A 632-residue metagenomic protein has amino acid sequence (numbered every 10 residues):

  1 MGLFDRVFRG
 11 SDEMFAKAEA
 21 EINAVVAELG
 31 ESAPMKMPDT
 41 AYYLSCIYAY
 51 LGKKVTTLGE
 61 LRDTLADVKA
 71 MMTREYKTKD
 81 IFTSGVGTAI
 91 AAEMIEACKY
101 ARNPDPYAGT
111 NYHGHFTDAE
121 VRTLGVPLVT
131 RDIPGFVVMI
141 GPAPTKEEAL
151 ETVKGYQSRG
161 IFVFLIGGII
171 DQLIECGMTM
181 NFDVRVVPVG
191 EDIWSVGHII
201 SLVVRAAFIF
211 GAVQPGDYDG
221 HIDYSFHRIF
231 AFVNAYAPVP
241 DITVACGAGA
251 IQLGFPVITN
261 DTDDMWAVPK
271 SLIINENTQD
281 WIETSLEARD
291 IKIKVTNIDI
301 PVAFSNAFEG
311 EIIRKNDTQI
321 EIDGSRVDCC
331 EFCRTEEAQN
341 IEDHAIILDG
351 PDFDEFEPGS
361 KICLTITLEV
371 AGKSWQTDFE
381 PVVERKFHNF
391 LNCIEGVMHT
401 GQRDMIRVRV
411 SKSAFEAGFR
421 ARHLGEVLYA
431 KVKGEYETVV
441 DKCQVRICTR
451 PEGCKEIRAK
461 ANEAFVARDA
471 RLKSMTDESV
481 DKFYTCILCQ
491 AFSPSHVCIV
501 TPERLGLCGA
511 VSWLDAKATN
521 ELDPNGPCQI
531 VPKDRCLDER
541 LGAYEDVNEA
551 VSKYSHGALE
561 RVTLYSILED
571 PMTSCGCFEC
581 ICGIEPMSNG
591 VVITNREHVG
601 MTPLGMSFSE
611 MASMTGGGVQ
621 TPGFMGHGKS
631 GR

Functional and structural regions predicted by a protein language model:
G2-F390, R403-V408: Acidic, serine/proline-rich low-complexity intrinsically disordered regions
I22-N23, G30, Y43-Y48, I242-Q252 (+1 more regions): Cysteine-centered metal-binding/redox modules
